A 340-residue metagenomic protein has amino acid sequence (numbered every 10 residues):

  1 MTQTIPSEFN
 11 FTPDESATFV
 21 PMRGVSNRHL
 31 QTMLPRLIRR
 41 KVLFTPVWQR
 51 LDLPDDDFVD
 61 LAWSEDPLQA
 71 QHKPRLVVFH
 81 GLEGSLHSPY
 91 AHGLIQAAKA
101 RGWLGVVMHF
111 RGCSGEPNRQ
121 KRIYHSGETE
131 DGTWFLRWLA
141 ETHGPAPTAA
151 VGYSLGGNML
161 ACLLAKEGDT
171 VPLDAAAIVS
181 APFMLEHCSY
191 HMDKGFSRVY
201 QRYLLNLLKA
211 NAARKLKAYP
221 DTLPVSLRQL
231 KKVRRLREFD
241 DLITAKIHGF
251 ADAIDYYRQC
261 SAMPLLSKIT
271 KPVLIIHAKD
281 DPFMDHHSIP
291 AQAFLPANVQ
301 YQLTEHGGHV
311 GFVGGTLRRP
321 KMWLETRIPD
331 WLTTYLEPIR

Functional and structural regions predicted by a protein language model:
T4-F11, E141-I247: Alpha/beta-hydrolase-fold enzymes
G24-Q71, V313-R319: N-terminal cap/lid segment of alpha/beta-hydrolase-fold proteins
H72-G81: Short beta-strand element of the alpha/beta-hydrolase
Y90-V107: Short amphipathic alpha-helix adjacent to the substrate-entry channel of hydrolases
A97, R111-A149: Catalytic nucleophile-loop/oxyanion-hole region of alpha/beta-hydrolase and closely related hydrolase-like folds
L242-L265: Active-site nucleophile elbow and catalytic-triad environment of alpha/beta-hydrolase enzymes
I269, I275-H277, D281: Short beta-strand/loop motif that positions the catalytic acidic residue of the alpha/beta-hydrolase fold
E305-R340: Catalytic active-site module of serine/aspartate enzymes centered on a nucleophile-bearing elbow/loop
